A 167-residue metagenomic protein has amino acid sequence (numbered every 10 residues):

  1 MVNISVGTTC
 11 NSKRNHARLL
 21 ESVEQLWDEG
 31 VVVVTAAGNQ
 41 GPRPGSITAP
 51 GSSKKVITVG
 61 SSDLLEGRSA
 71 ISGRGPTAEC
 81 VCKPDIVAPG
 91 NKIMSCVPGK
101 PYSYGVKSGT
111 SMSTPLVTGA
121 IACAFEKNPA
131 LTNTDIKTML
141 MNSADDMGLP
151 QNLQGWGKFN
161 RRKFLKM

Functional and structural regions predicted by a protein language model:
M1-K54, A78-V81, P98-S108, M112-S113 (+1 more regions): Substrate-binding/access-modulating region of protease and related hydrolase catalytic domains
M1-N3, E126-M167: C-terminal subdomain of the subtilisin-like protease fold in secreted/lumenal serine endopeptidases
G7-T9, A37-G41, S62-L65, K92 (+1 more regions): Acidic, glycine-rich active-site loops and adjacent beta-strand->loop/helix elements that engage anionic groups
C10, V23, W27, G75 (+3 more regions): Structural signal for hydrophobic packing residues in well-ordered secondary-structure cores of soluble enzyme domains
K13, V34, S61, E66 (+2 more regions): Secondary-structure transition/capping residues
E21-Q25, I57, T118-A122, T134 (+2 more regions): Solvent-exposed, polar/charged alpha-helical surfaces in well-ordered, non-transmembrane soluble domains, broadly
G51-E126, A130, K163-K166: Extracellular S/T/G-rich loop segment that most often corresponds to the catalytic His/Ser-adjacent loop
